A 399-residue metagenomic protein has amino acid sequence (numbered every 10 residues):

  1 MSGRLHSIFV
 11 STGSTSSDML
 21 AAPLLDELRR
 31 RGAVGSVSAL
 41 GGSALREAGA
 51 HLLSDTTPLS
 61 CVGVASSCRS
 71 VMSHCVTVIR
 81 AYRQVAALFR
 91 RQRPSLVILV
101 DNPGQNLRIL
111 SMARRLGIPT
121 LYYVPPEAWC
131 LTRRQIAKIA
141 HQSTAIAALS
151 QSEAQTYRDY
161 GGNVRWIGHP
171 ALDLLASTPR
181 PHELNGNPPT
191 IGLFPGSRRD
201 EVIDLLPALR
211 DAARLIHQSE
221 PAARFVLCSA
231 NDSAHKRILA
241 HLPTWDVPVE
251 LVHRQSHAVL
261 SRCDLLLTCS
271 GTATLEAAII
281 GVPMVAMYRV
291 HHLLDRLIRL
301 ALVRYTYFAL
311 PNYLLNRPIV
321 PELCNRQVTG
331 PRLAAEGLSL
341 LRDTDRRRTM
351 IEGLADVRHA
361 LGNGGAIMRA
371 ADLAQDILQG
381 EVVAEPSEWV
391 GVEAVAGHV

Functional and structural regions predicted by a protein language model:
M1-V399: Nucleotide-activated sugar donor-binding and catalytic core shared by glycosyltransferases and related lipid-linked
